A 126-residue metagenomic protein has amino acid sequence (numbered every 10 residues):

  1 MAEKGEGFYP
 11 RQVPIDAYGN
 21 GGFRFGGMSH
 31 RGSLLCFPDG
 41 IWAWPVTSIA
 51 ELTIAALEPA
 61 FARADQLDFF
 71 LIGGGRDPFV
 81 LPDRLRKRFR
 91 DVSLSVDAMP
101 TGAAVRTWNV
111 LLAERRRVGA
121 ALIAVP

Functional and structural regions predicted by a protein language model:
M1-A55, A113-P126: Non-catalytic interface/targeting segments
A43-P45, P78-L81, T107: Short active-site-adjacent helix-start/loop capping segments
T53-F61, T107-W108: Short, charged beta->alpha transition segments
A60-A98: Mid-chain, well-packed structural core segment of small domains
V92, L111-E114: Change "in soluble alpha/beta enzymes" to "in soluble alpha/beta proteins
T101-R106: Short acidic loop-to-helix transition motifs that present clustered carboxylates
